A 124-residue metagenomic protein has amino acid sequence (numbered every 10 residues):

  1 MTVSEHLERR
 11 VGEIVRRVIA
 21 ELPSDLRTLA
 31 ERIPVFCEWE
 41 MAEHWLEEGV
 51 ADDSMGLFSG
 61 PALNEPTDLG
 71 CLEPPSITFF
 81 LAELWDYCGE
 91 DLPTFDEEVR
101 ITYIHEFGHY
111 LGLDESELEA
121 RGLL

Functional and structural regions predicted by a protein language model:
M1-E98, Y110, S116-E119: Active-site rim/adjacent substrate-binding subdomains
E98-E106: Short alpha-helical catalytic segment bearing the HExxH-like zincin motif of zinc-dependent metalloproteases
A120-L124: Short hydrophobic/aromatic patches at helix-to-coil boundaries
